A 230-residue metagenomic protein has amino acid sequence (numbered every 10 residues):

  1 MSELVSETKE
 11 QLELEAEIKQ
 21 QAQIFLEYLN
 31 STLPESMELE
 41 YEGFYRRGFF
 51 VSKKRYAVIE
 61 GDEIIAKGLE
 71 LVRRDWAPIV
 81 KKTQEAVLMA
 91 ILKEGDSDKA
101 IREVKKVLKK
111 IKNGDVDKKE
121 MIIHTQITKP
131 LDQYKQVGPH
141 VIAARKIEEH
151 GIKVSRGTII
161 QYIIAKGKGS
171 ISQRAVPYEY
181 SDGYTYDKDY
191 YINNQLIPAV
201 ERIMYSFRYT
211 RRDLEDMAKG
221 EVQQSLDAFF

Functional and structural regions predicted by a protein language model:
M1-F230: DNA-dependent DNA polymerase catalytic subunits
